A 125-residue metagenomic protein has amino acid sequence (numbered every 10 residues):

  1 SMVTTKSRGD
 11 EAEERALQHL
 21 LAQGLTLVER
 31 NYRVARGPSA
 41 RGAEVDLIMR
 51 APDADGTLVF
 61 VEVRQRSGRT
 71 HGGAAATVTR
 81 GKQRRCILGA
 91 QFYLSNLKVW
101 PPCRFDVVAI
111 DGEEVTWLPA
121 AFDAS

Functional and structural regions predicted by a protein language model:
S1-V34: Acidic-basic catalytic patches of nuclease active cores, encompassing PD-(D/E)XK and other metal-cofactor nuclease
S7, Q65-E113: Catalytic cores of nucleic-acid endonucleases
N31-P38, D106: Short, solvent-exposed loop/turn elements at beta->coil junctions and helix N-caps that rim active or binding pockets
R33, R50-P52, V108-I110: A generic structural motif
S39-V45: A short, glycine/Asx- and small/polar-enriched loop/turn that sits immediately N-terminal to a beta-strand
V45-R69, C86: Conserved catalytic cores of phosphodiester-cleaving nucleases, focusing on short active-site segments
T57-V59, D106, T116: Protein kinase-like catalytic core scaffold
E114-S125: Short, low-complexity, polybasic intrinsically disordered segments
